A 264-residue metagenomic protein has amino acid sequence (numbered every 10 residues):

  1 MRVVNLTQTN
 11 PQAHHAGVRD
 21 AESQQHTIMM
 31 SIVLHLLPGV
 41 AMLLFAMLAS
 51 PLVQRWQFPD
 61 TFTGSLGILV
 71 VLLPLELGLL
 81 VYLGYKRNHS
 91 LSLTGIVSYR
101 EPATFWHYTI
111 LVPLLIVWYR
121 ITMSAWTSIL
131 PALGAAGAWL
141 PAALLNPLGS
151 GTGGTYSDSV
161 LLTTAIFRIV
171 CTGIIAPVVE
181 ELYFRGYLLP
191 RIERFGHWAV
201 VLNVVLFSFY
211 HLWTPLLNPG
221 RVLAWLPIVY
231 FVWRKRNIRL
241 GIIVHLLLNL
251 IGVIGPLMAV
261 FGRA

Functional and structural regions predicted by a protein language model:
M1-I121, S128-I129, L250-A264: N-terminal, membrane-interfacial amphipathic/helix-forming hydrophobic leader that caps and precedes the first
R55-G67, S150-T164: Membrane-interface segments at the starts/ends of alpha-helical transmembrane spans
W56-P59, G134-W139, R191-H197: Membrane interface segments of multi-pass transport proteins and intramembrane proteases
H89-T94, A125-L130, V179-P190: Juxtamembrane/interfacial segments flanking transmembrane helices
R120, T127-L133, A165-F167, C171: Alpha-helical transmembrane segments and terminal signal-anchor/GPI-anchor hydrophobic tails, characterized by long
M123-T127, A136-L140, W233-R236, L250: Short, surface-exposed, polar/charged, turn-prone segments marking secondary-structure boundaries
L130-L161: Membrane-interface interhelical connector segments
G153-A264: Transmembrane helix-loop-helix hairpins at the membrane interface of multi-pass integral membrane proteins
